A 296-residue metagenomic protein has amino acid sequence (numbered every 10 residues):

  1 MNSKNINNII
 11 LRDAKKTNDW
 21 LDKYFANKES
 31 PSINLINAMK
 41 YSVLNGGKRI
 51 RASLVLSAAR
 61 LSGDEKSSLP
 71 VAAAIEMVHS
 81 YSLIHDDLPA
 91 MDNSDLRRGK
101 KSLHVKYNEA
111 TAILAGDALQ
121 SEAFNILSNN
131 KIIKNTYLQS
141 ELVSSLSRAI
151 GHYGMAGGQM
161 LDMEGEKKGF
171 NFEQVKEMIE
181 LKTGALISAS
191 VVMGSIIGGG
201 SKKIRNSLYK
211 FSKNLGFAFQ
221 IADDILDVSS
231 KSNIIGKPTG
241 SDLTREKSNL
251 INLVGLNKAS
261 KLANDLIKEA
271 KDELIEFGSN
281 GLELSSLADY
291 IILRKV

Functional and structural regions predicted by a protein language model:
M1-F25: N-terminal amphipathic/basic leader segments beginning at the initiator methionine
K15-K16, F25, E29-I275, S279-K295: Mg2+-dependent prenyl diphosphate-binding active-site environment of isoprenoid biosynthetic enzymes
